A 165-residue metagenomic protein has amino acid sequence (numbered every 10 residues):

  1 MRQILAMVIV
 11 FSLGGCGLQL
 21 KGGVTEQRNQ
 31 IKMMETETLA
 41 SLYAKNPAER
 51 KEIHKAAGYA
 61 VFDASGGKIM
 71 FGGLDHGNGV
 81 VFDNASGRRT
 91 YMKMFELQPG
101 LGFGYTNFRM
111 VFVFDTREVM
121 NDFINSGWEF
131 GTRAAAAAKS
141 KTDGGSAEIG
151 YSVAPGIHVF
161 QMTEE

Functional and structural regions predicted by a protein language model:
M1-I4: Positively charged n-region of N-terminal signal peptides that target proteins for export
S12-G15: C-terminal motif of bacterial Sec signal peptides marking the signal peptidase cleavage site
G17-E165: Small-residue-enriched, tightly packed secondary-structure blocks
